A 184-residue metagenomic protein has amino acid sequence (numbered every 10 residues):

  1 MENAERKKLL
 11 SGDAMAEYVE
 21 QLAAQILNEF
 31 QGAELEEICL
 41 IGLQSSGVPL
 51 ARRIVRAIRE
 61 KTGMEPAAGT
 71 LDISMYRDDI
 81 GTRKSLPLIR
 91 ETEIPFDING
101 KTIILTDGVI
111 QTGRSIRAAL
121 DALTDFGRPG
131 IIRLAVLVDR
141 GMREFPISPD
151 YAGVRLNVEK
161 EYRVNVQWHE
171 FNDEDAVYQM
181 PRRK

Functional and structural regions predicted by a protein language model:
M1-K184: PRPP-associated nucleotide enzymes
